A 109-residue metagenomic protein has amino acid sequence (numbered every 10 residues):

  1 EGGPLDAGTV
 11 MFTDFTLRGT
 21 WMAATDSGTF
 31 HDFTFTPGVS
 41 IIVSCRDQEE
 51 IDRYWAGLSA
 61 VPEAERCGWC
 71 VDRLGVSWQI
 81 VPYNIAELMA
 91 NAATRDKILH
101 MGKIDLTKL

Functional and structural regions predicted by a protein language model:
E1-G19: Core segments of cupin and vicinal oxygen chelate
L5-D6, E49, E65, I98: Residues at secondary-structure transition points
V10, T36-G38, R95: A structure-centric signal for secondary-structure junctions around beta-strands
L17-W21, D26-G28, F33-E87: Vicinal oxygen chelate
N84-H100: A short, polar/charged loop-to-alpha-helix boundary motif
K97-L109: Short, C-terminally biased terminal segments at protein or domain edges
